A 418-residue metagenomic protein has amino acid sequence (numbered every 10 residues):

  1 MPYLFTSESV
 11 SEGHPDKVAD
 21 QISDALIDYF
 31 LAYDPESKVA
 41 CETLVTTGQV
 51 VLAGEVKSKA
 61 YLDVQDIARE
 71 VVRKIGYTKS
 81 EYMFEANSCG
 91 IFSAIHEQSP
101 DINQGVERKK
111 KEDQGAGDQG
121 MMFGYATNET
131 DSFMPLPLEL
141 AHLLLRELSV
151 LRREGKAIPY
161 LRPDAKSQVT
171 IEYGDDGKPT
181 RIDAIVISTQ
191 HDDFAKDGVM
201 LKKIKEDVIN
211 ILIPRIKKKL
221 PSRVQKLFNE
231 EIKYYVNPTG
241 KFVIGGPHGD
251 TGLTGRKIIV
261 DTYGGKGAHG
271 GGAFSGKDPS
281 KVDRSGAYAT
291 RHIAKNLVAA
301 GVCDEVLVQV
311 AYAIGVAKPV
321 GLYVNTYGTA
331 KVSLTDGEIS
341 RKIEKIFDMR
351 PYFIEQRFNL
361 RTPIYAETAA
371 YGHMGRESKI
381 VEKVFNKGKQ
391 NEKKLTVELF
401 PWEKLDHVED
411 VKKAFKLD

Functional and structural regions predicted by a protein language model:
M1-A40, G155, V408, A414: N-terminal, positively charged regions that mediate nucleic acid binding
T6, G48, R73-I244, A370 (+2 more regions): Glycine-rich, mobile lid/loop segments that gate access to catalytic sites or pores
E8-V10, H14-A19, G115-T130, V243-A268 (+2 more regions): Conserved phosphate/anionic-ligand binding catalytic regions in large, soluble enzymes, centered on
E12-L31, T130-L148, K277-G301: Alpha-helical support elements that line or immediately flank enzyme active sites and cofactor-binding pockets
S37-C41, A165-I171, I232-V236, V302-A313: A short glycine-rich, hydrophobically flanked beta-strand micro-motif that places a catalytic Asp/Glu for divalent metal
V39-S58, I314-K318: Short, charge-patterned binding micro-sites
T46, E305, Y312-D418: Internal helix-turn-beta structural module
K196-V298: Glycine-rich anion/phosphate-binding loop at the beta-strand->alpha-helix junction
